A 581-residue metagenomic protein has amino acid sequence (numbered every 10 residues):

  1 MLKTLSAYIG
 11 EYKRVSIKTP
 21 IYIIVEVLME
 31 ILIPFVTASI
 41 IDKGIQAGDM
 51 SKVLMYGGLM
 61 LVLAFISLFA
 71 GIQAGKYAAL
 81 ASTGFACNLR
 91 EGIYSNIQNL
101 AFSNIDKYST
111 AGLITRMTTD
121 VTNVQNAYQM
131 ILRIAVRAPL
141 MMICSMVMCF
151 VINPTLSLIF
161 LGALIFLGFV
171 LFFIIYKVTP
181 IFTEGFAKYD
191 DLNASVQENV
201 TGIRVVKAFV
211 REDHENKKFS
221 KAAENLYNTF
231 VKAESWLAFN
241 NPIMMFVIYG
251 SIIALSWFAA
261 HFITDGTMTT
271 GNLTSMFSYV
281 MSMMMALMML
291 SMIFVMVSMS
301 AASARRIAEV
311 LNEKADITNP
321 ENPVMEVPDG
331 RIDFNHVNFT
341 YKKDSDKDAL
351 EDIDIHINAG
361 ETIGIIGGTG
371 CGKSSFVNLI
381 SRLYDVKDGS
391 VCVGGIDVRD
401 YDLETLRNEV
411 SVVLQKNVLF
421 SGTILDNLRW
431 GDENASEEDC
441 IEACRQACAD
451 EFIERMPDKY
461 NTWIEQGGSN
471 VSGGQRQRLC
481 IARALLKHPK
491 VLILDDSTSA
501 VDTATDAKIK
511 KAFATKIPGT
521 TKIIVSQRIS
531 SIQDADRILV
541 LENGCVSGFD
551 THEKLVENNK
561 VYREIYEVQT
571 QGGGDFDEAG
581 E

Functional and structural regions predicted by a protein language model:
M1-E30, T37, I45-G57, A74-A78 (+15 more regions): Membrane-integrated ABC transporters
G10-R14, A78, N99-S103, T119-L132 (+7 more regions): An intracellular "coupling" helix at the cytosolic face of ABC transporter transmembrane type-1 domains
E11, V15-L28, Y56, M60-L63 (+3 more regions): Transmembrane helices of ABC transporter permease
I21-Y22, M29-D42, M50, L63-T110 (+13 more regions): Juxtamembrane helix-loop junctions of ABC transporter transmembrane domains
G48-M55, C144, M148-G162, K232-R306 (+1 more regions): Helix-loop-helix
K314-V327: Pre-NBD coupling/linker segments of ABC/ABC-like ATPases
M325-E581: ABC-type nucleotide-binding domain
